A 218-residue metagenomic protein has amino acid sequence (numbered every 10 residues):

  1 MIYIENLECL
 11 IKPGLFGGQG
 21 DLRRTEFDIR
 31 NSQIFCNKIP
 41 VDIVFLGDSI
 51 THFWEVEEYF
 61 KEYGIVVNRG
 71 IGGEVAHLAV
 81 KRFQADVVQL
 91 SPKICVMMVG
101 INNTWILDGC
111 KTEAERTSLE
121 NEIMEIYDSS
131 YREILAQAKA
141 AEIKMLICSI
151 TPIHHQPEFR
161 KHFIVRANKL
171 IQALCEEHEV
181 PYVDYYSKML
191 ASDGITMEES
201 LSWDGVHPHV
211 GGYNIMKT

Functional and structural regions predicted by a protein language model:
M1-L46, F53-V56, K61, L90 (+1 more regions): N-terminal secretory targeting modules
I29-N31, L78-K81: N-terminal post-signal-peptidase region of extra-cytosolic proteins
L46, R69, V183-Y185: Hydrophobic residues at beta-strand termini and immediately following loops that shape nucleotide-binding pockets
S49, I71, I101: Active-site metal-binding loops of divalent metal-dependent hydrolases
T51-F53, L190: Short, acidic Gly/Pro/Ser/Thr-rich loop/turn segments
F53, V75-A76: Short substrate-entry loop that stabilizes the transition state in hydrolases
Y59-I65, E74, V80-T218: Alpha-helical cap/lid subdomain in secreted, periplasmic, or secretory-pathway luminal O-acyl-processing enzymes
